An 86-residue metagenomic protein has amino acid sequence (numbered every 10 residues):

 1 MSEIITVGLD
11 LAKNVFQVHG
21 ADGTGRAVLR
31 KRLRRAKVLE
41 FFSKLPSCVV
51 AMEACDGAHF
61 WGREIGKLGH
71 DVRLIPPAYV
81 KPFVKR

Functional and structural regions predicted by a protein language model:
M1-R86: Phosphate- and other anionic-substrate recognition elements at nucleic-acid/protein interfaces
